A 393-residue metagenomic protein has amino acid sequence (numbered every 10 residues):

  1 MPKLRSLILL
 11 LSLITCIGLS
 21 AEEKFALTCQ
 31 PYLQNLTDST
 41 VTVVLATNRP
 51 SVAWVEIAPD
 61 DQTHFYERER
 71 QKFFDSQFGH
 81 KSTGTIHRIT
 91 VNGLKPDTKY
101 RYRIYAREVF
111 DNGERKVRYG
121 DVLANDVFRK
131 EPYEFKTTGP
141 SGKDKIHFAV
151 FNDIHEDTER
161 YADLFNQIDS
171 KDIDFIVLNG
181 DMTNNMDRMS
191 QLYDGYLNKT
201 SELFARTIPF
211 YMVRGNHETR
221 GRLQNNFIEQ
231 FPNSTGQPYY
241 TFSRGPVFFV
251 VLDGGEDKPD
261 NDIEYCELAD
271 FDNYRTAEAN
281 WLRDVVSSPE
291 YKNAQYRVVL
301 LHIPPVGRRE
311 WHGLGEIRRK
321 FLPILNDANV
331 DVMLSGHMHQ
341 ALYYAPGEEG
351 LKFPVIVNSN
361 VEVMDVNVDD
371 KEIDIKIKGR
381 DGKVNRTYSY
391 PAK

Functional and structural regions predicted by a protein language model:
M1-I8: Bacterial N-terminal signal peptides that target proteins for export
I8-C16: Bacterial N-terminal signal peptides
S20-V150, S170, D369-K393: Acidic, histidine-bearing metal-coordination/catalytic regions of metal-dependent phosphoesterases
Y32, Y105-E134, S190-S287, K320-N326 (+2 more regions): Extended active-site neighborhood of metal-dependent phosphoesterases/phosphodiesterases
D144-T219: Conserved, compact domain cores that house catalytic/ligand-binding motifs in diverse enzymes and effector modules
A149-N152, F175-D181, I208-N216, V298-H302 (+2 more regions): Active-site neighborhood of phospho(di)ester-bond hydrolases with catalytic His/Asp-centered motifs
E156-R160, N184-D187, R214-L223, D257-N261 (+4 more regions): Active-site environment of divalent metal-dependent phosphoester hydrolases
Y265-E267, F271, P289-M333: Active-site-proximal segments of metal-dependent phosphoesterases and phosphodiesterases across multiple
